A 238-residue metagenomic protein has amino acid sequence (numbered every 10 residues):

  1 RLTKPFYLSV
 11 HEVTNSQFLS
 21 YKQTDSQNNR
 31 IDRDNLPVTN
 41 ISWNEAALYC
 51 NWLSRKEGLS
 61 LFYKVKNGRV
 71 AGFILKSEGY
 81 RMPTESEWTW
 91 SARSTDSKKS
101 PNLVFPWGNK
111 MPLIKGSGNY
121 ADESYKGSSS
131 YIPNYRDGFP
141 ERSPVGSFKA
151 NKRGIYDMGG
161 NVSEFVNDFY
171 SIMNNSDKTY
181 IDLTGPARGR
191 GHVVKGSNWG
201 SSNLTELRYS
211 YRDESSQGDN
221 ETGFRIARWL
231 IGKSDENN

Functional and structural regions predicted by a protein language model:
R1-N29, D34-S54, G160, L230: A short glycine-rich, aromatic-capped structural motif
P5-F6, G191, E221-G223: Structural motif
Y7-S9, V166, R225-A227: Residues within well-ordered beta-strands of beta-sheet-rich folds
T14, N109, N198-S201, R228-G232: Non-catalytic surface loops within mature trypsin-like serine protease
D32, W43-R212, S216-Q217, N237: Functional-site microenvironments in short loops/helix caps that host divalent-cation chemistry
N220-E236: Short, structured beta-strand segments at or near domain termini in extracellular proteins/domains
